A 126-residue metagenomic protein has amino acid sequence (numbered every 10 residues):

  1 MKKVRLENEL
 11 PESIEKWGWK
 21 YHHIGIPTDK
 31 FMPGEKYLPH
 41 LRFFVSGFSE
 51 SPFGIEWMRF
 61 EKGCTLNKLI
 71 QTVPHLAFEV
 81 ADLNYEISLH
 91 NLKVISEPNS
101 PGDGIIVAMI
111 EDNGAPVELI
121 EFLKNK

Functional and structural regions predicted by a protein language model:
M1-T65, N91-K126: Vicinal oxygen chelate
L69-E97: Mid-chain, well-packed structural core segment of small domains
